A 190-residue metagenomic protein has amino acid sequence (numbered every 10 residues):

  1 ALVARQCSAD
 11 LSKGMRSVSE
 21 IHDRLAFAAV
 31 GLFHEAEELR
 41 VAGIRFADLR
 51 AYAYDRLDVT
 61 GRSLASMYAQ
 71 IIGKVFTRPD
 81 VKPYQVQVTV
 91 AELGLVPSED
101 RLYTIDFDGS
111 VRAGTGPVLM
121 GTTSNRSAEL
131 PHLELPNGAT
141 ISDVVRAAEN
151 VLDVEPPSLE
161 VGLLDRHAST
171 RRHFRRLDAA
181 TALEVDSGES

Functional and structural regions predicted by a protein language model:
A1-S190: Long, low-complexity N-terminal extensions
